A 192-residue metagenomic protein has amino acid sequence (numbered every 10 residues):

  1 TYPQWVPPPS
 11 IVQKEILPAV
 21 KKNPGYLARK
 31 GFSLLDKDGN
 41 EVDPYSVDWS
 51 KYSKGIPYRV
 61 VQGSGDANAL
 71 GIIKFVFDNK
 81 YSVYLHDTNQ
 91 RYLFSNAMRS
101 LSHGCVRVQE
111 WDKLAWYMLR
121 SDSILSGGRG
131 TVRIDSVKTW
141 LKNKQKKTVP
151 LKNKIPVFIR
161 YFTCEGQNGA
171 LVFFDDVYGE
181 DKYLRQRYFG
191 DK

Functional and structural regions predicted by a protein language model:
T1-K192: Well-ordered beta-sheet/strand-loop patches within structured domains
